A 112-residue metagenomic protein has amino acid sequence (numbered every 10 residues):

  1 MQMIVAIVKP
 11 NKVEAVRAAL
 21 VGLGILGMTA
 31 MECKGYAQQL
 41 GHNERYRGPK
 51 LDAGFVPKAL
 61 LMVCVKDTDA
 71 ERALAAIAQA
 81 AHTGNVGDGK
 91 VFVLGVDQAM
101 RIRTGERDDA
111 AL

Functional and structural regions predicted by a protein language model:
M1-L112: Positively charged, small/polar-rich N-terminal and surface patches that mediate targeting and assembly and bind
